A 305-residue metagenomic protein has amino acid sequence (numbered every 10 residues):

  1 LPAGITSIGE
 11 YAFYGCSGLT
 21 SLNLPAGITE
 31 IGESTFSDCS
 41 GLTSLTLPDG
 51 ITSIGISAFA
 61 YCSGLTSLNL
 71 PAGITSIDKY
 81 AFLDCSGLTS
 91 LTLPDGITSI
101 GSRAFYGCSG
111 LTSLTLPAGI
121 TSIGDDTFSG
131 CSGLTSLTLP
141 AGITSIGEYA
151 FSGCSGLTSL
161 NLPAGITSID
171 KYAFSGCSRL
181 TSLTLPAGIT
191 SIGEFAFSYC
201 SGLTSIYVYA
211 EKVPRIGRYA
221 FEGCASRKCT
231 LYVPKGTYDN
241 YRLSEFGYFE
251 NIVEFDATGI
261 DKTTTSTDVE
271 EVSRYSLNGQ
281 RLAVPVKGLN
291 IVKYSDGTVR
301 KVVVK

Functional and structural regions predicted by a protein language model:
L1-S7, S17-E30, S40-S53, S63-S76 (+8 more regions): Structural signature of tandem-repeat unit edges
G9-Y14, G32-S37, G55-A60, D78-L83 (+6 more regions): Consensus positions within tandem repeat domains that build extended binding/scaffold surfaces
L93, S276, P285, Y294-D296: Acidic surface patches and DE-rich sequence motifs
R215-G223, L282: Short, T/G/N/S-enriched strand-turn elements that build extracellular solenoid repeat scaffolds
R242-G259: A recurrent domain-boundary module in secreted/ectodomain proteins
F255-R274, N278: Residue-level detector of functionally pivotal "anchor" positions at catalytic/ligand-binding pockets or at interdomain
L282-A283, R300: Generic structural signal for well-ordered beta-strand positions
L289-K305: C-terminal tail/sorting-segment detector
